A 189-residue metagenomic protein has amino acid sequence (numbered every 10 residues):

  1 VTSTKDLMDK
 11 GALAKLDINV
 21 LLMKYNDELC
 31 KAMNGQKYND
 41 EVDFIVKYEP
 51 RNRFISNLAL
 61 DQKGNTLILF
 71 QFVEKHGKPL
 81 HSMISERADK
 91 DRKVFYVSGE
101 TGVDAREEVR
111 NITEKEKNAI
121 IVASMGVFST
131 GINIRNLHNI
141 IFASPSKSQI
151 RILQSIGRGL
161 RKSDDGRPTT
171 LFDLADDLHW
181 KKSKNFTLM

Functional and structural regions predicted by a protein language model:
V1-N19: Post-DEXD/H (motif II) to motif III coupling segment of the RecA-like Helicase ATP-binding lobe
A14-D40, I84: Short, basic/glycine-rich phosphate-binding loops at helix/coil junctions that contact nucleotide phosphates
I18, R158-M189: Conserved segment of the helicase C-terminal RecA-like domain
F44-I84: Conserved strand-helix element at the start of the C-terminal RecA-like helicase core
N65-L67, N118-I120, N139: Residue-level preference for the first positions of well-ordered beta-strands
L67-L69, F95, I141: Conserved beta-strand elements of the Class I
K78-P79, D91-S129: Conserved helicase ATPase core of P-loop NTP-dependent helicases/translocases
A123, T130-P145, Q154, T169-D173: A short beta-strand element within the Helicase C-terminal
